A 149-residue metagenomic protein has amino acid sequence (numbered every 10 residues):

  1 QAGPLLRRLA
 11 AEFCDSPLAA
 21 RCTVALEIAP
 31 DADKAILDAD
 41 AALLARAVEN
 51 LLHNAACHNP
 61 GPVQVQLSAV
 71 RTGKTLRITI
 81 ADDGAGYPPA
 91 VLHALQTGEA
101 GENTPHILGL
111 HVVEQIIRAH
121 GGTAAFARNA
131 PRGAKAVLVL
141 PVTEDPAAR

Functional and structural regions predicted by a protein language model:
S16-I28: Short conserved segments within the C-terminal catalytic ATPase subdomain
I36-A39: Conserved micro-motifs of the catalytic ATP-binding
N54-A56: Short helix-loop "hinge" at the ATP-lid/N-box region of the Bergerat-fold HATPase_c
Q64-K74: Short beta-strand/loop element within the Bergerat-fold HATPase_c
D82: Acidic ATP/Mg2+-coordinating residue in the GHKL
G86-H93: Short helix N-cap motif at coil->helix boundaries in the Bergerat
